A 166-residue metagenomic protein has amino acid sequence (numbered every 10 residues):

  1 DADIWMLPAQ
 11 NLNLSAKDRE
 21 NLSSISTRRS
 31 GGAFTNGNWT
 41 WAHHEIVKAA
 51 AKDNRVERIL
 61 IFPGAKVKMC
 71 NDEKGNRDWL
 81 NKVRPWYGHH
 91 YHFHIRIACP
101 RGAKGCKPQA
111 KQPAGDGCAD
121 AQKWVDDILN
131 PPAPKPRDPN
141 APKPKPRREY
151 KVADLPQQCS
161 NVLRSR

Functional and structural regions predicted by a protein language model:
D1-A2: Extracytoplasmic beta-rich ectodomain segments of secreted or membrane-anchored proteins
M6-R166: Catalytic cores and adjacent binding grooves of peptidoglycan-active enzymes
